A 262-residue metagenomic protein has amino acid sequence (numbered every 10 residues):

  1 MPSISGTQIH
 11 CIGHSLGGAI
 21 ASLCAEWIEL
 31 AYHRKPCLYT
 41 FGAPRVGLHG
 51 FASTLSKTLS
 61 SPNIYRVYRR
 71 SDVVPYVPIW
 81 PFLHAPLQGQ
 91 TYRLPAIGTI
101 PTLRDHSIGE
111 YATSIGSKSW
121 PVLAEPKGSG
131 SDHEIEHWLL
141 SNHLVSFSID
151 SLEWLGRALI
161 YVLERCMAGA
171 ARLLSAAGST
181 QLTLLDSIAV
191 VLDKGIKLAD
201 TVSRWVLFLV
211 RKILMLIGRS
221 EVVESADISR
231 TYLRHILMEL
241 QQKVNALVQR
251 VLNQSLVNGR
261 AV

Functional and structural regions predicted by a protein language model:
M1-Q8, W27-V262: Alpha/beta hydrolase fold serine-hydrolase catalytic domain that processes acyl esters and thioesters
G13-G17, A21: Gly/Ala-rich beta-loop-alpha elbow adjacent to hydrolase catalytic centers
S22-E26: Short, hydrophobic alpha-helix immediately C-terminal to the catalytic nucleophile
